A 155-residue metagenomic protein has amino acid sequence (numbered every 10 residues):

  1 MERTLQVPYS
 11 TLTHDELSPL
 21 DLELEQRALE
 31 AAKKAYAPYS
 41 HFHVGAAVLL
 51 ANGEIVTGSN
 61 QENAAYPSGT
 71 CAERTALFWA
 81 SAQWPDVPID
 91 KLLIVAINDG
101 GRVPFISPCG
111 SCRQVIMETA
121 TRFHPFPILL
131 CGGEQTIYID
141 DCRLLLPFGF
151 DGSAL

Functional and structural regions predicted by a protein language model:
M1-Q26: Short, compositionally biased leader-like segments
Q26-K33: Short Pro/Gly-enriched beta-strand edge/turn motifs at strand-loop
K33-K34, K91: Context-gated lysine
A37-S40: Short loop/turn motifs at secondary-structure junctions and domain boundaries
H43-L50: Short beta-strand scaffold segments in enzyme catalytic cores
T57-L155: Zn2+-dependent cytidine deaminase-like catalytic core
